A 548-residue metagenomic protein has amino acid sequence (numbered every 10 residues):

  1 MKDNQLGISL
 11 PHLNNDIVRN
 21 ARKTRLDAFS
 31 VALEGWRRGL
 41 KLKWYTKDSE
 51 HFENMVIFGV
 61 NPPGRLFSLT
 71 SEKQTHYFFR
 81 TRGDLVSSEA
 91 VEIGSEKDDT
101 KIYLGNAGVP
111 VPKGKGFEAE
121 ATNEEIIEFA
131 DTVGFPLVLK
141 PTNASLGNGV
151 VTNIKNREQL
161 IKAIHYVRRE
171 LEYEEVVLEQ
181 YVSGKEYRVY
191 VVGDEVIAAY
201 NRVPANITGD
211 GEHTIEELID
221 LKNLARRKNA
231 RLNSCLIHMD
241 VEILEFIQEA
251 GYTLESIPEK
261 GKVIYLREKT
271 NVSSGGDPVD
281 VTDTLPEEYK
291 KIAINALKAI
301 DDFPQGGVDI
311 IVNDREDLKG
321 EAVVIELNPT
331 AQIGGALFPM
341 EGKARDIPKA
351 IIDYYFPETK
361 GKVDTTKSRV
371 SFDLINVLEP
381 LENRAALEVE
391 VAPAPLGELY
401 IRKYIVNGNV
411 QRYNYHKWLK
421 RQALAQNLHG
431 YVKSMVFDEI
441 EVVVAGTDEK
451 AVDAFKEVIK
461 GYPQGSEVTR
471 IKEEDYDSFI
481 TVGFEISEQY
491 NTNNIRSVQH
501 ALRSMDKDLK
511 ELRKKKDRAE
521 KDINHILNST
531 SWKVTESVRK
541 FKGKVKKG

Functional and structural regions predicted by a protein language model:
M1-K23, S30, V482-G483, S487-G548: Non-catalytic N-terminal targeting/anchoring module and adjacent flexible stem/linker that precedes the structured
G7-I8, D16-E128, S145: Conserved N-proximal alpha/beta basic substrate-recognition cap immediately N-terminal to, or forming the N-lobe
P11-D16, K23, A205-D210, R267-L396 (+1 more regions): ATP-dependent carboxylate activation and anion-phosphoryl transfer catalytic cores that bind Mg-ATP to form
T46, V176-Q180, F303-E316, K433: A short glycine-rich, hydrophobically flanked beta-strand micro-motif that places a catalytic Asp/Glu for divalent metal
V56-V60, S68, Y187-V192, A198 (+1 more regions): A short beta-strand motif that forms the metal-chelation/ATP-contact edge of phosphoryl-transfer active sites
L104-G105, F129-V150, E172-Y187: ATP-grasp fold ATP-binding core
K155-R157, K162-Y265, K269: Phosphate-binding site of ATP-dependent enzymes
K349-I526: Intrinsically disordered, low-complexity, mixed-charge
